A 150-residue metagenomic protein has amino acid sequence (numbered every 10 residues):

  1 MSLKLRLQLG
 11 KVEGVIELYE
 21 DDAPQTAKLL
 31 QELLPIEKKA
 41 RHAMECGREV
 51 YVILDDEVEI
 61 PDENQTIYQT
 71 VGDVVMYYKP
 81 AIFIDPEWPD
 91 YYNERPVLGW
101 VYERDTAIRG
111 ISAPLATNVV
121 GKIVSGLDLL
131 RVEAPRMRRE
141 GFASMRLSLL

Functional and structural regions predicted by a protein language model:
M1-L3, L150: Basic/polar N-terminal segments that are highly enriched at the extreme N-terminus, encompassing both cleavable
S2, E17, L33-I36: DUTPase catalytic domain/fold
L3-L9, V75: A short beta-strand micro-motif
K4-R6, V15, R146: Beta-strand secondary-structure signal
Q8-G10, Y19, S148-L150: A structural detector for beta-sheet-dominated domains
E13-Q25: Short, contiguous acidic and Ser/Thr-rich linear segments
D22, T26-L150: Glycine-rich active-site loops that engage anionic ligands at enzyme catalytic sites
